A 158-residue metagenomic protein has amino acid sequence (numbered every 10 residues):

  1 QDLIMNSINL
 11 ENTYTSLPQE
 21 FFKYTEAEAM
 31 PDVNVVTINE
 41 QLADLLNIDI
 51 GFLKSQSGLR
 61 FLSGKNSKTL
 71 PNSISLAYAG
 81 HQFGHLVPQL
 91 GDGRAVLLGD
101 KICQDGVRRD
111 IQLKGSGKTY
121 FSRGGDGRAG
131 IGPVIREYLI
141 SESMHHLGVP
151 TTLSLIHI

Functional and structural regions predicted by a protein language model:
L3-L62, I111: TRNA-binding/sensing appendages of the translation machinery
D32-N34, Q41-L45, I50-G51, G64-I156: Conserved ATP-binding subdomain of kinase catalytic cores across diverse folds
